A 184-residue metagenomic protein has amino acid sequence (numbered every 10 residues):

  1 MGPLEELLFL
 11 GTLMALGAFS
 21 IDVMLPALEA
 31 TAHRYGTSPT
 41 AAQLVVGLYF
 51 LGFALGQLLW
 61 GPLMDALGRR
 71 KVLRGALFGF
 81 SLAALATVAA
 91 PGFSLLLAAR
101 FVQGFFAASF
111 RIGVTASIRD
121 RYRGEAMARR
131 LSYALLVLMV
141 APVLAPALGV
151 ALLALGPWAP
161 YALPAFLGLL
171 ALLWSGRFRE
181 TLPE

Functional and structural regions predicted by a protein language model:
P3-L4, A89-A99: Helix-loop junctions at membrane interfaces in 12-TM secondary transporters
E5-P39: Extracytoplasmic
M14, V46, F50, L131-M139: Small-residue-rich transmembrane alpha-helices and their cytosolic helix-loop interfaces in multi-pass secondary
D22, F50-L58, P142-V143: Residue-level signature of mid-helix packing/kink "hotspots" within the transmembrane helices of 12-pass Major
T31-A32, L63-M64, L148-A154: Interfacial helix-cap and linker-helix signal at transmembrane-aqueous boundaries of multi-pass secondary transporters
L55-F93: Conserved MFS/SLC helix-loop-helix module at the cytosolic interface between two early adjacent transmembrane helices
L95, S132-R177, P183: Helix-loop-helix hairpin linking two adjacent transmembrane segments in secondary transporters
A99-L138: Cytoplasmic helix-loop-helix junction between adjacent transmembrane helices in 12-TM secondary transporters
